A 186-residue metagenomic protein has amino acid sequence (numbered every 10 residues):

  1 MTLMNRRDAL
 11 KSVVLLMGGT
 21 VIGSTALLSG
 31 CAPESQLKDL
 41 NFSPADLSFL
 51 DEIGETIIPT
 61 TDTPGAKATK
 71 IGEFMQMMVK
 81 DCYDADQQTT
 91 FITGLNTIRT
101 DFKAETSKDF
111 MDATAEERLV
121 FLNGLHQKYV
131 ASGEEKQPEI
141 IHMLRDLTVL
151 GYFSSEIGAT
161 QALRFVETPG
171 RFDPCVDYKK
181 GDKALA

Functional and structural regions predicted by a protein language model:
M1-M17: N-terminal secretory signal peptides and thylakoid transit peptides that target proteins across membranes
L3-M4, D8, S24-T60: C-terminal segment of N-terminal export signals and the immediately downstream linker at the start of the mature
V13-V14, G18, S24-L28: Hydrophobic, helix-length membrane anchors
C31, A66-G72: Short alpha-helical hairpin
F42-S48, G65-A66, E134-I140: Structural motif
E52, K70-A186: Mature-region segments of soluble proteins
T60-P64, A162: Short, solvent-exposed loop/turn elements at domain surfaces
